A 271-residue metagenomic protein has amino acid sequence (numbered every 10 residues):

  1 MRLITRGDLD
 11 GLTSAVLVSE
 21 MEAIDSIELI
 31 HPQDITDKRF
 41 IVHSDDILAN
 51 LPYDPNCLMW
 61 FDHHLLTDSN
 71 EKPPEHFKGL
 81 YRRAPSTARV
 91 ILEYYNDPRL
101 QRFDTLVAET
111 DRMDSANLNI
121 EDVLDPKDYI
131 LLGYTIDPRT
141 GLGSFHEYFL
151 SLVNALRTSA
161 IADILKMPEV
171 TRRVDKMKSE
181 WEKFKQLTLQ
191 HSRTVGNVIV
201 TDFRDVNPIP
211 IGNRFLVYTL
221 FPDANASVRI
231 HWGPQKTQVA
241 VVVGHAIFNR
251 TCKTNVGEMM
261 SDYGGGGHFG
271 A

Functional and structural regions predicted by a protein language model:
M1-Y134, R193, V198-I199, D205-L216 (+2 more regions): Replace "Mg2+/Mn2+-dependent" with "divalent metal-dependent
M113-V198: Hydrophobic, aromatic-enriched interface-forming segments
